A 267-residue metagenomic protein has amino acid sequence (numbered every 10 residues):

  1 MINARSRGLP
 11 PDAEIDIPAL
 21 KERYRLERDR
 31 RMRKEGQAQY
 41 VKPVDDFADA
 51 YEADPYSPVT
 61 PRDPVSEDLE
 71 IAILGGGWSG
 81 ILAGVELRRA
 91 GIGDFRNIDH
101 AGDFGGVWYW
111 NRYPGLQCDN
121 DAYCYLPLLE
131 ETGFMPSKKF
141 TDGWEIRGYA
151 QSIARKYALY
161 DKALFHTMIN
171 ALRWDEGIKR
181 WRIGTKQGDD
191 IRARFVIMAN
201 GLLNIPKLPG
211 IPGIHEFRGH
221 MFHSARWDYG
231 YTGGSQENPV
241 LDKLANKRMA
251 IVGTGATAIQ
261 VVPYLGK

Functional and structural regions predicted by a protein language model:
I2-P64: Non-catalytic terminal and boundary segments that flank Rossmann-like NAD(P)-dependent oxidoreductase
N3-P11, R23, R30-R33, Y109-Y149: Glycine-rich active-site loop/strand segments that organize a redox cofactor
E14, P136-N204: Feature captures the FAD/FMN-dependent oxidoreductase FAD-binding
V41-D63, D68, L126-P136, D142 (+2 more regions): Glycine-rich dinucleotide-binding loop and its adjacent helix/turn
S66-N97, A258-G266: N-terminal Rossmann-like FAD-binding beta1-loop-alpha1 element of flavoenzymes
E86, A90-Y125: N-terminal FAD cofactor-binding segment of flavoenzymes
